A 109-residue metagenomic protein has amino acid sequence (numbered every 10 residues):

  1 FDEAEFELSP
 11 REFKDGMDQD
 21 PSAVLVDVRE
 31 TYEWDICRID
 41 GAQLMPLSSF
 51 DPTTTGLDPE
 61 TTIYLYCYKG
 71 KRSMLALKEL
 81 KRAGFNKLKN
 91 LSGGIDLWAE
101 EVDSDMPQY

Functional and structural regions predicted by a protein language model:
F1-V24, T31-T62, Y68-Y109: Rhodanese-like catalytic fold shared by cysteine-dependent sulfurtransferases and DSP/PTP-type phosphatases
